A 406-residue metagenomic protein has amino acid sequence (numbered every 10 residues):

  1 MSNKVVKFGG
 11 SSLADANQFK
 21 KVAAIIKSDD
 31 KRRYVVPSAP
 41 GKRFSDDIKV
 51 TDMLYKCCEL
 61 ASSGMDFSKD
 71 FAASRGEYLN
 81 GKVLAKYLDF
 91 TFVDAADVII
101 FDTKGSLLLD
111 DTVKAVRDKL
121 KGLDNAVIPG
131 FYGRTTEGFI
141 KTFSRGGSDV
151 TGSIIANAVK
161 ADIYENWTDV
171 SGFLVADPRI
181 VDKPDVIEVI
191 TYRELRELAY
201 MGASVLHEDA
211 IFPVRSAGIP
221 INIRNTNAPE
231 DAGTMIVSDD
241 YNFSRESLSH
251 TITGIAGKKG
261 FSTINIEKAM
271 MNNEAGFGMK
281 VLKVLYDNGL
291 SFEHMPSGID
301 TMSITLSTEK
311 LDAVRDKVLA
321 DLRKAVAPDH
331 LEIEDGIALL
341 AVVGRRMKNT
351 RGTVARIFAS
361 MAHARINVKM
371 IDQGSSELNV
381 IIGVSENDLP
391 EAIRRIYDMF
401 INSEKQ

Functional and structural regions predicted by a protein language model:
M1-I211, S307, G383-S385, E404: Nucleotide/pyrophosphate-binding catalytic subdomain
N3-K4, R32-V35, F90-T91, D124-V127 (+13 more regions): Structural motif
P37-F44, I48-D52, L174, I223-F243 (+2 more regions): Terminal amphipathic helices with adjacent charged low-complexity linkers/tails
V98-I100, S171-G172, P229, D300 (+1 more regions): Positions that flank functional sites
H207, G218-N225: Acidic/polar loop patches that form or flank catalytic/metal-binding clefts of enzymes that bind anionic ligands
G233-Q406: A conserved regulatory-domain signal marking ACT and ACT-like small-molecule sensing domains and adjacent regulatory
